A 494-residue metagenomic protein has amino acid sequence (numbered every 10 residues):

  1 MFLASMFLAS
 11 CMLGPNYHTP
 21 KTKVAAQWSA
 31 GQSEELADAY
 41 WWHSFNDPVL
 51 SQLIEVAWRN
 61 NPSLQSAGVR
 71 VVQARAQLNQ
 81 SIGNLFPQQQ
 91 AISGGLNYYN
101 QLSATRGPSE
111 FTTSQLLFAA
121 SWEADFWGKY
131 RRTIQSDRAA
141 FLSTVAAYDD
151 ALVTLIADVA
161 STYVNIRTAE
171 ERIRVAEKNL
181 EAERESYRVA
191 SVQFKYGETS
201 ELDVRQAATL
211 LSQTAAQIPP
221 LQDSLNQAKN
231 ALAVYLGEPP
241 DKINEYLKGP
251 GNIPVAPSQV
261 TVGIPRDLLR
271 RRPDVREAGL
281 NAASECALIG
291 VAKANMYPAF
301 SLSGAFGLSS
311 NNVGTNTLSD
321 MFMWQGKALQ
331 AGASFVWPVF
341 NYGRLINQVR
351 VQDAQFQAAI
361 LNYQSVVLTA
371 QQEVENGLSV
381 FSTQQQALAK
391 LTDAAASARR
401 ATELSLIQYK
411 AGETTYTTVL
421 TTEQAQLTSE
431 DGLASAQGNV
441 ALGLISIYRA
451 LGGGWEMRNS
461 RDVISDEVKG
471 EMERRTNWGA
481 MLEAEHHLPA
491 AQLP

Functional and structural regions predicted by a protein language model:
L8-S10: C-terminal motif of bacterial Sec signal peptides marking the signal peptidase cleavage site
M12-A160, F300-G304, S309, S334-V349 (+1 more regions): Short flexible linkers and secondary-structure junctions
A30-F45, E55, S93-A119, K242-T261 (+5 more regions): Small/polar, glycine/serine/threonine/aspartate-rich low-complexity segments that form flexible
D47, N60-S63, E123, E170 (+3 more regions): Short loop-to-helix capping motifs
Q65-S66, I82-G83, E110, A124-L152 (+8 more regions): Sec/SRP-type N-terminal targeting helices
Y130, A146-I264, V380, Q384 (+5 more regions): Periplasmic alpha-helical coiled-coil/stalk elements that build and connect Gram-negative outer-membrane
N244, A396-T421, I445-D462: A glycine-biased, small/acidic residue-tolerant capping/turn segment at secondary-structure junctions
